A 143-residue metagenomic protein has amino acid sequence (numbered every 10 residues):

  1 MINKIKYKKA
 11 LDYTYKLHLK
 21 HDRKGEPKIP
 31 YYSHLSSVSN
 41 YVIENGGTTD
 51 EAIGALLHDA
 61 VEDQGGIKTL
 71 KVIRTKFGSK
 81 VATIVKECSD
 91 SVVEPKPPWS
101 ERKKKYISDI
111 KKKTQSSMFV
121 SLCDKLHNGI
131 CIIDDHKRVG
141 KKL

Functional and structural regions predicted by a protein language model:
M1-L143: Active-site helical microenvironments for divalent-metal-assisted chemistry
